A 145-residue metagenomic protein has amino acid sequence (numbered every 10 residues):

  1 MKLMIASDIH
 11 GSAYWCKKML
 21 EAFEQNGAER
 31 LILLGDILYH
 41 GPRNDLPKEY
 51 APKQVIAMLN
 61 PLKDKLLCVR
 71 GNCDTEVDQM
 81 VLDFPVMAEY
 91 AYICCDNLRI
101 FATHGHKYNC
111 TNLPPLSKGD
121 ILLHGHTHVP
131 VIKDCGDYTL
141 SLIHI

Functional and structural regions predicted by a protein language model:
M1-L3, I93-I100, D134-L140: Beta-strand-turn-beta hairpins that frame and shape the catalytic cleft of phosphate-ester-processing enzymes
K2-C95: Core catalytic region of metal-dependent phosphoesterases/phosphodiesterases, especially metallo-beta-lactamase-like
D8-I9, A102-Y108, D120-P130: Histidine-centered catalytic micro-motifs
D64-L67, R99-I100, D120-I121: Short active-site oxyanion
V77-L82, N112-S117, V131-D137: Short loop/helix-cap segments at secondary-structure boundaries that form the rim of catalytic
L82-S117: Repeat-unit-sized solenoid/scaffold elements
I143-I145: Conserved small/polar residues in nucleotide/adenosyl-binding loops
